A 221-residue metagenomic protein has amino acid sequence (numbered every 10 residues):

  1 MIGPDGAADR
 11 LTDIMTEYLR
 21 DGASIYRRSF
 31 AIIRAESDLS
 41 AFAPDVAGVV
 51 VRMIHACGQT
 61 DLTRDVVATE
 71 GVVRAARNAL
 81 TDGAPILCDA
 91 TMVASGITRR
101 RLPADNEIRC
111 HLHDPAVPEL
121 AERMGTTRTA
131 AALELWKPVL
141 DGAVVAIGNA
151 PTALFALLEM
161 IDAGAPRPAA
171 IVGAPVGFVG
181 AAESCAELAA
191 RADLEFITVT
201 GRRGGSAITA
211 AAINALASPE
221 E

Functional and structural regions predicted by a protein language model:
D13-G83: N-terminal nucleotide/polyanion-binding subdomain common to many enzyme families
G22-F30, F42-V46, V50, T69 (+9 more regions): Generic structural signal for well-ordered, non-membrane alpha-helical segments in soluble metabolic enzymes
R27-R34, V51-I54, R74-R77, A94 (+5 more regions): Predominant activation on well-ordered alpha-helical scaffold segments within soluble catalytic domains
I32-S40, A56-T60, A79-G83, R100 (+4 more regions): Change "in soluble alpha/beta enzymes" to "in soluble alpha/beta proteins
A90-I161, A169, P175-G177, C185: Conserved mixed alpha/beta catalytic, RNA-binding, or beta-rich assembly cores of soluble enzyme, regulatory
V172-A174, T198-V199: Thr-Gly-centered strand-to-loop micro-motif
V179-E221: C-terminal functional extensions of proteins
